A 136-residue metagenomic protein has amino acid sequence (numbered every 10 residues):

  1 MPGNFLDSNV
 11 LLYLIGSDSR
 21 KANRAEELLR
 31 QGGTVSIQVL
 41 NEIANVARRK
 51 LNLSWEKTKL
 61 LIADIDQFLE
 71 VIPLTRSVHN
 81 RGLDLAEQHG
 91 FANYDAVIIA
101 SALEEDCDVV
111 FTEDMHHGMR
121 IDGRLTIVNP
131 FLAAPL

Functional and structural regions predicted by a protein language model:
M1-P2, F91, C107: Short, high-confidence coil segments that cap the C-terminus of an alpha-helix and link into the following beta-strand
M1-S36, K50-L60, L136: Short, well-structured N-terminal submotif of metal-dependent ribonuclease cores
N9, Q38, S77, V97: Active-site phosphate/pyrophosphate-handling residues
E42-E70: Active-site-proximal, substrate-binding regions of enzyme catalytic domains and RNA-binding/basic surfaces
A63, F68-Q88: Acidic catalytic patch
A100-L136: Acidic, PIN/NYN-like endoribonuclease modules and their adjacent C-terminal/linker elements
